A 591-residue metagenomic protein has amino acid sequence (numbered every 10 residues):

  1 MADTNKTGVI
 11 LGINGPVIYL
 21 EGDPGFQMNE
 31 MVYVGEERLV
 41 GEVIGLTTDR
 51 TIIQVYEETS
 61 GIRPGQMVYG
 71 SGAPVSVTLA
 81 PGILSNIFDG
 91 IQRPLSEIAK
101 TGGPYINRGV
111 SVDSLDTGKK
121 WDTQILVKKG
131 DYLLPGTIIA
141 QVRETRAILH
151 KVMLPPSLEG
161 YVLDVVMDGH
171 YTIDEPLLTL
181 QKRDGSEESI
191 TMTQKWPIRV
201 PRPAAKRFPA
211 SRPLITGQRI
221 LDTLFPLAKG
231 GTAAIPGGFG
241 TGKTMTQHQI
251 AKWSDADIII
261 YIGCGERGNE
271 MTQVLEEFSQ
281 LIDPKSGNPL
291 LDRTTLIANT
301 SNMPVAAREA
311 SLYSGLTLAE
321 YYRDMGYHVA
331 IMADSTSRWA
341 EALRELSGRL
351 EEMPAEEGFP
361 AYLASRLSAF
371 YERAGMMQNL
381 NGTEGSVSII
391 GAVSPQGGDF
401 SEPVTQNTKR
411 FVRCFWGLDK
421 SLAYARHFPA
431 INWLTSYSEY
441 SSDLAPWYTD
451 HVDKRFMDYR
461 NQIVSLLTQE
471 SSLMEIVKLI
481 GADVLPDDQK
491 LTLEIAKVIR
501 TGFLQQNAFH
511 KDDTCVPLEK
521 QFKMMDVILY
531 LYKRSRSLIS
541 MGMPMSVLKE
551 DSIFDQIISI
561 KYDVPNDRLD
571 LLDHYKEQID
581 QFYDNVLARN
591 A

Functional and structural regions predicted by a protein language model:
M1-N107: N-terminal accessory targeting/assembly segments
D23, E37, A73-P74, Q92 (+5 more regions): Short, surface-exposed secondary-structure boundary micro-motifs
G45-T51, P81-Q92, I148-D168, E188-R202: Short, compositionally biased
T48-T51, A73, L158-V162, P236 (+2 more regions): Metallocofactor- and cofactor-centric catalytic cores in central/energy metabolism, strongly enriched
V55, S60, D122-Y132, V162-H170: Short histidine-centered loop motifs in beta-beta connectors
K100-P156, T172-T232, T246-Q249, P284-M303 (+1 more regions): P-loop NTPase nucleotide-binding/switch module
T223-L224, G230-Q556: P-loop NTPase catalytic core
G542-A591: C-terminal amphipathic alpha-helical interaction region
